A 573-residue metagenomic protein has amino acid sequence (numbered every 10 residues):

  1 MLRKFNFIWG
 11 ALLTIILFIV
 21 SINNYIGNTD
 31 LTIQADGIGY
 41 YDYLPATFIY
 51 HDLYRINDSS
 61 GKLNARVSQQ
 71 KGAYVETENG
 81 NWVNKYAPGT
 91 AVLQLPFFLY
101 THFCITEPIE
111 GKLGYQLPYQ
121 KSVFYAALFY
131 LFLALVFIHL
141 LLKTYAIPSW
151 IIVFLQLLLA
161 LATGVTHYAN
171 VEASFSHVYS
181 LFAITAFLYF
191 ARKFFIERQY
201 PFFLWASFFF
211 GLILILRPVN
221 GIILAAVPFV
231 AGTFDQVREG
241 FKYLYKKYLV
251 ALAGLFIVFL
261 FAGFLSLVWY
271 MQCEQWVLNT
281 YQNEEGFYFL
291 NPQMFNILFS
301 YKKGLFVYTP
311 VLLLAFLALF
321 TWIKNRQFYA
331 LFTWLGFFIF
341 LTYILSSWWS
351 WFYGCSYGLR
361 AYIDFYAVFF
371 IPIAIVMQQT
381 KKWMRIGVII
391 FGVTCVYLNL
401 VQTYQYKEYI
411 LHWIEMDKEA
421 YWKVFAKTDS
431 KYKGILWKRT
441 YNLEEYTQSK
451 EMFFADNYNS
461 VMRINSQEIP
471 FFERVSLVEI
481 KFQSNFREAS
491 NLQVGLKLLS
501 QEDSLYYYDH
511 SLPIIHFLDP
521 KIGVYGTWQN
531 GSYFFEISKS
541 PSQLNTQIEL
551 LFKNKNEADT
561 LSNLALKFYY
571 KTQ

Functional and structural regions predicted by a protein language model:
M1-K450: Membrane-proximal envelope and lipid/glycan-remodeling enzymes
N442-Q573: Extracellular and organelle-lumenal recognition/adhesion modules and their flexible linkers in secreted
